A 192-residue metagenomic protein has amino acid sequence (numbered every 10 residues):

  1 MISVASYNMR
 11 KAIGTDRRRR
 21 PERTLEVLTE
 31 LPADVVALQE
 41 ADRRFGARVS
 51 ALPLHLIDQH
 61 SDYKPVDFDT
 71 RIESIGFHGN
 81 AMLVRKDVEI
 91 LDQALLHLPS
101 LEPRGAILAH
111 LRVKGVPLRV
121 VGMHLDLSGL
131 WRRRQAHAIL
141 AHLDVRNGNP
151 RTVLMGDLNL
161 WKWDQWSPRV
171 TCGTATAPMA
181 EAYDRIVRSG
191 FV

Functional and structural regions predicted by a protein language model:
M1-V35, R43, Q59-H60, K64-V192: Active-site regions of metal-assisted phosphoester/phosphodiester hydrolases, unifying DNase/endonuclease modules
A47: N-terminal strand-loop element at the rim of the active site of nucleotide-sugar-dependent glycosyltransferases
S50-A51, M82: Glycine-rich loop at the start of a catalytic domain that most often binds anionic cofactors/ligands
A51-L54, A180: Short, surface-exposed alpha-helical segments at coil->helix boundaries
